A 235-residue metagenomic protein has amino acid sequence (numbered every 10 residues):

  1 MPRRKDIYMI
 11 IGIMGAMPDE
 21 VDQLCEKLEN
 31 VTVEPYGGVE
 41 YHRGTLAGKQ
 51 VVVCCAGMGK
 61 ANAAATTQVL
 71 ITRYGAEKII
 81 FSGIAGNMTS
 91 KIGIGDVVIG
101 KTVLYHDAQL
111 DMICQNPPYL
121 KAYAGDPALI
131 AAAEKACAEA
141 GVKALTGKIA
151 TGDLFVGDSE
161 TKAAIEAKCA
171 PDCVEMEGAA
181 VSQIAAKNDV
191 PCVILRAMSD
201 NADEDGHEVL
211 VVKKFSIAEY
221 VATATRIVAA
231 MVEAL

Functional and structural regions predicted by a protein language model:
M1-Y8: Short, Lys/Arg-enriched N-terminal segments with co-localized hydrophobic residues within the first ~10-30 amino acids
Y8-I10, E34-L235: Glycine-rich phosphate- or other oxyanion-binding loops that anchor nucleotides, phosphorylated ligands
M9-L28, Q50: Short, conserved "active-site rim" segments that organize catalytic pockets and cofactor/ligand binding
